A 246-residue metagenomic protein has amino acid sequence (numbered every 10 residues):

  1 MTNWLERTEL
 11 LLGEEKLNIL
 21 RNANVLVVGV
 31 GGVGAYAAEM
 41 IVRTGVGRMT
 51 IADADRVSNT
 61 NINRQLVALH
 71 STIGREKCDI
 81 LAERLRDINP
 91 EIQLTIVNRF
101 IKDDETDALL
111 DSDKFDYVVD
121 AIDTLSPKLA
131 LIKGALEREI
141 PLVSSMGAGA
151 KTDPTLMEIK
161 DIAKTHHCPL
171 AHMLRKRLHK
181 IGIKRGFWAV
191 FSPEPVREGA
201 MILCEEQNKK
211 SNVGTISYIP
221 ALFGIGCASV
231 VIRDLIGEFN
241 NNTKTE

Functional and structural regions predicted by a protein language model:
M1-L26: N-terminal charged helix/coil linker that caps or initiates catalytic domains
V27-G29, A52: Conserved N-terminal Rossmann-fold NAD(P)-binding element of oxidoreductases
V33: Hydrophobic/small residue at the entry helix of a nucleotide-binding pocket
V46, I51-N89: Glycine-rich phosphate-binding loop and adjoining beta1-alpha1-beta2 segment of Rossmann-like nucleotide-binding folds
N98-T106: Conserved SAM/SAH-binding loop
D111-D116, T124-P127, E137, L142 (+3 more regions): Glycine-rich phosphate/adenylate-binding loop
A121-I122, S145: Short, well-ordered coil/turn residues at beta-beta hairpins and beta-strand->alpha-helix junctions within
